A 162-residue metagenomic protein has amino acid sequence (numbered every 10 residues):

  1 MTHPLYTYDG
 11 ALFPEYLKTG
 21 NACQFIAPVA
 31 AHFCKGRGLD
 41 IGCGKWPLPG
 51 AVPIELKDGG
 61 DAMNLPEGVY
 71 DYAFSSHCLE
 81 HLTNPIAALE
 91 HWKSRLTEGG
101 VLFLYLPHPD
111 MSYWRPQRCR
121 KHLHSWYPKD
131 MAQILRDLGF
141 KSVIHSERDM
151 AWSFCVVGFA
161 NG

Functional and structural regions predicted by a protein language model:
L5-G20, Q24-P28, H32-F33, T83-K93 (+1 more regions): S-adenosyl-L-methionine-dependent methyltransferase catalytic module, highlighting the catalytic core
V29-G36, P66-V69: Flexible, charged surface loops at secondary-structure boundaries
C34-K45: Conserved class I S-adenosyl-L-methionine
R37, G50, V101: Residues at the starts of beta-strands that form the adenosine-phosphate
G44-Y70: Adenosine-cofactor binding site in Rossmann-like domains, unifying the SAM/SAH pocket of S-adenosylmethionine-dependent
A73-F74: Hydrophobic beta-strand segment of the Class I
H77-H81: Short catalytic micro-motifs in class I SAM-dependent methyltransferases
